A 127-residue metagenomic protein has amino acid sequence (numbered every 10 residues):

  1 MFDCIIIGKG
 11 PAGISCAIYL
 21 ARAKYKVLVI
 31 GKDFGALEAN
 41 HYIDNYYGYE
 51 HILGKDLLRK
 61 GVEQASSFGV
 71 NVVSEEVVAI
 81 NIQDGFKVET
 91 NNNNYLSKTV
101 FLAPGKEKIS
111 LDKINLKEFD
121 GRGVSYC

Functional and structural regions predicted by a protein language model:
M1-I5, V72-C127: FAD-binding core/adjacent interface of flavoenzyme oxidoreductases
F2-R59: Beta1-alpha1 glycine-rich phosphate/pyrophosphate-binding loop at the start of Rossmann-like nucleotide-binding domains
P11-G13, V62-Q64, V100: Short secondary-structure boundary micro-motifs
A21, S66, E118: Anion (oxyanion) recognition and catalysis
K24-K26, G69, G121: A generic structural signal for alpha->beta connector loops
E38-N91: N-terminal Rossmann-like dinucleotide/flavin-binding domain of flavoprotein oxidoreductases that bind FAD/FMN
